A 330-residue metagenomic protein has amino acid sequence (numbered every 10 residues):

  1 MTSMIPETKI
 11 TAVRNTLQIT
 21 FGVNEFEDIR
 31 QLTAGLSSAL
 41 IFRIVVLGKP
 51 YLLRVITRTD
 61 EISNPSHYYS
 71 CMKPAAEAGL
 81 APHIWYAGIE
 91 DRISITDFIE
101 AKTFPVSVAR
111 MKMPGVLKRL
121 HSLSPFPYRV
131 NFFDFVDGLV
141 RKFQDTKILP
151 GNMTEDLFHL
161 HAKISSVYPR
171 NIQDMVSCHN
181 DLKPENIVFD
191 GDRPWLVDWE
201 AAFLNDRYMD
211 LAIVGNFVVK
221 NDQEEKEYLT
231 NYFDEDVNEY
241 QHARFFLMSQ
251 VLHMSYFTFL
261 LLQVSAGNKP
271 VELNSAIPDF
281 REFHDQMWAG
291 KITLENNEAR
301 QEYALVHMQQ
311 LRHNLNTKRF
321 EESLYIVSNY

Functional and structural regions predicted by a protein language model:
P6-E25, P125-N180, D190, K226 (+3 more regions): An alpha-helical support segment within catalytic cores of ATP-dependent transferases
F21, G79, L117-P125, Y168 (+5 more regions): A general structural signal marking secondary-structure boundaries and capping sites
V23-T33: Short secondary-structure junctions
Q31-F135, V140-E155, R170: ATP-binding pocket architecture of kinase catalytic cores
S38-G48, L52-L53, A162-L211, Q223: Active-site acidic catalytic loop and adjacent metal/ATP-binding pocket of ATP-dependent phosphoryl transfer enzymes
R58, A101, P194, A202-L204 (+1 more regions): Activation segment
R92-I95, L182, V218: Short glycine- and hydrophobic/aromatic-rich loop-to-beta-strand nucleating segment in the catalytic cores
Y208-Y240, Q250-K269, F280-T293, A299 (+2 more regions): Active-site activation/catalytic loop segments of kinase-like enzymes and analogous catalytic loops in related
